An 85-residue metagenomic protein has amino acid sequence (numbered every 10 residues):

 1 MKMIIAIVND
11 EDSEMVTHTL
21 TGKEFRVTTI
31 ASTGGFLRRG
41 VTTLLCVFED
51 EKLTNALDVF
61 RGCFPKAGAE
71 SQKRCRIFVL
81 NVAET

Functional and structural regions predicted by a protein language model:
M1-T85: Positively charged, small/polar-rich N-terminal and surface patches that mediate targeting and assembly and bind
